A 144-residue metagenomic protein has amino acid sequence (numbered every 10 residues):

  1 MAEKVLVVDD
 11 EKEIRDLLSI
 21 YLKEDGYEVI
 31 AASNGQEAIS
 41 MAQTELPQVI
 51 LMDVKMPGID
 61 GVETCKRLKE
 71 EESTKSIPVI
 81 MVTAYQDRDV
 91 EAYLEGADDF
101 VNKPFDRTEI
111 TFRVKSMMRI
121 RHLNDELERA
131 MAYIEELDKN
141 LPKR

Functional and structural regions predicted by a protein language model:
E3, K12-I30, T44: Two-component/phosphorelay signaling modules centered on CheY-like receiver
D9, D53: Active-site residues of response regulator receiver
A32-Q36: Conserved Asp/Asn-Gly motif in the active-site loop of CheY-like receiver
E45-L51: Active-site beta3 strand of CheY-like receiver
M56, V79: Receiver (REC) domain active-site loop signature in two-component systems and cognate sites in sensor histidine kinases
F105-M118, H122: C-terminal output helix
